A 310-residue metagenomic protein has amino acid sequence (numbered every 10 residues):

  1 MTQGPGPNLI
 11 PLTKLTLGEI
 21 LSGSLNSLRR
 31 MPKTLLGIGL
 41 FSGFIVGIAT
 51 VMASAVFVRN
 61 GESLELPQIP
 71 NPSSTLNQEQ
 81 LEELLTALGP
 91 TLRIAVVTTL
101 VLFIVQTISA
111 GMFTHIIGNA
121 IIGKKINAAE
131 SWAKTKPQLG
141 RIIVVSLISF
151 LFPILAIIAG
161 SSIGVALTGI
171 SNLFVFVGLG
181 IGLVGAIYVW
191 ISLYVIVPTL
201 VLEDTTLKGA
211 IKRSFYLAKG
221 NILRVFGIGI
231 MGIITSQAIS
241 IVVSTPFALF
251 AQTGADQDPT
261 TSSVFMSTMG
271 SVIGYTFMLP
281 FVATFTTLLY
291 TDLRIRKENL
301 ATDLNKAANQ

Functional and structural regions predicted by a protein language model:
M1-L12, G23, G61-L76, H115 (+2 more regions): Juxtamembrane transition segments at transmembrane-helix termini in multipass membrane proteins
I10, I38, S42, T98-L102 (+8 more regions): Alpha-helical transmembrane segments of multi-pass integral membrane proteins
K14-G18, I38, T86-P90, I94 (+11 more regions): Solvent-exposed, acidic/flexible segments
G18-I45, K125-L155, Y188-I239: Interfacial aromatic "cap" segments that immediately flank transmembrane helices in multipass membrane proteins
G47-L102, A156-A186, Q237-L279: Membrane-helix interface segments in multi-pass membrane proteins
I48, L100-M112, I116, A120 (+2 more regions): Mid-bilayer segments of alpha-helical transmembrane spans in multi-pass integral membrane proteins that mediate
G118, G123, N127, Y290-D292: Juxtamembrane helix-loop transition segments at the membrane interface in multi-pass membrane proteins
